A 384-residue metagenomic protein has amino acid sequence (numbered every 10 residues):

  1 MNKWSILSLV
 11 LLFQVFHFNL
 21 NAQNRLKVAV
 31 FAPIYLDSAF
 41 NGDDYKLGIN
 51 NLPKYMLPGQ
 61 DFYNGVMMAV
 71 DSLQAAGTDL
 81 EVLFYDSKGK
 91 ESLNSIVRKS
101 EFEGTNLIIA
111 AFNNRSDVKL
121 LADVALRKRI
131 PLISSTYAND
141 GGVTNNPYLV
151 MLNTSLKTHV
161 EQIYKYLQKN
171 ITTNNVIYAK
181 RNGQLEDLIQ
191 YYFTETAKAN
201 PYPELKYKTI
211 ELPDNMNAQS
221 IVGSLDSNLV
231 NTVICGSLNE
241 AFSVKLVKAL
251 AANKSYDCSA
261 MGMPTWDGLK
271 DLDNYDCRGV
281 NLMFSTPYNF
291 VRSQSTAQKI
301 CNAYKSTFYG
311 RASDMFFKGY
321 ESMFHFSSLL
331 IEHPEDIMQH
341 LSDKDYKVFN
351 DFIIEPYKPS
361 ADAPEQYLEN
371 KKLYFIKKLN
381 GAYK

Functional and structural regions predicted by a protein language model:
W4-S5, L20-K384: Extracytosolic ligand-binding ectodomains
W4-V15: Sec-dependent N-terminal signal peptides
